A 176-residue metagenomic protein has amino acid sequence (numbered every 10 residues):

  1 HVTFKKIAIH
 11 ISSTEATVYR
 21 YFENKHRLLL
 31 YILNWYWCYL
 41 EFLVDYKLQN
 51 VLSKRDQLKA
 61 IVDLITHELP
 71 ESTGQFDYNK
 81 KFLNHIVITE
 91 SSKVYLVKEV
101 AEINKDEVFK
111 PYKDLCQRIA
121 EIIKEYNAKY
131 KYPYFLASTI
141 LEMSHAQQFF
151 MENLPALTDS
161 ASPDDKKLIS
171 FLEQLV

Functional and structural regions predicted by a protein language model:
H1, T73-K105, E152-D164: Short, flexible, glycine-rich and Lys/Arg-enriched loop motifs at helix boundaries that contact anionic partners
V2-R27: Helix-turn-helix
K6, A60, L64, F135-E142: Amphipathic alpha-helical interaction segments
L28-Q49, A60, L64: Alpha-helical structural segments
Y39, L43, S72, E90 (+3 more regions): A short secondary-structure junction motif
K47-K81: Hydrophobic alpha-helical connector segments
D56, I86-E125, S170: Amphipathic alpha-helical packing segments from all-alpha helical-bundle domains
K113, Q117-A128, S138-V176: C-terminal peripheral helix-coil segments that are non-catalytic and often amphipathic
